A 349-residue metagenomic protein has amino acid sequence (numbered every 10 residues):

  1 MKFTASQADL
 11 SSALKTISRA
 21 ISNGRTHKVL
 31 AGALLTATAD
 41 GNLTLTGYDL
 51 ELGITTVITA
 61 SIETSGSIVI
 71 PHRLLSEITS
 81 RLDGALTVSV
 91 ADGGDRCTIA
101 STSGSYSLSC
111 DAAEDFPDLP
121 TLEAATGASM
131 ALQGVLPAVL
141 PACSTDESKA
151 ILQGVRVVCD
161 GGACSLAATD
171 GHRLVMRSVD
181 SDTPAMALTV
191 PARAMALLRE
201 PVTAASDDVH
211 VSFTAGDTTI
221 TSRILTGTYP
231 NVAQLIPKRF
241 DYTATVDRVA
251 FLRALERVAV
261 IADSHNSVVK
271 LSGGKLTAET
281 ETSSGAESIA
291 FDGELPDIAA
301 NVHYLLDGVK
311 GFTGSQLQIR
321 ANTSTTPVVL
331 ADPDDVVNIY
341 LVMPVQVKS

Functional and structural regions predicted by a protein language model:
M1-S349: Structural preference for solvent-exposed beta-strand-turn elements and adjacent flexible terminal/loop segments within
